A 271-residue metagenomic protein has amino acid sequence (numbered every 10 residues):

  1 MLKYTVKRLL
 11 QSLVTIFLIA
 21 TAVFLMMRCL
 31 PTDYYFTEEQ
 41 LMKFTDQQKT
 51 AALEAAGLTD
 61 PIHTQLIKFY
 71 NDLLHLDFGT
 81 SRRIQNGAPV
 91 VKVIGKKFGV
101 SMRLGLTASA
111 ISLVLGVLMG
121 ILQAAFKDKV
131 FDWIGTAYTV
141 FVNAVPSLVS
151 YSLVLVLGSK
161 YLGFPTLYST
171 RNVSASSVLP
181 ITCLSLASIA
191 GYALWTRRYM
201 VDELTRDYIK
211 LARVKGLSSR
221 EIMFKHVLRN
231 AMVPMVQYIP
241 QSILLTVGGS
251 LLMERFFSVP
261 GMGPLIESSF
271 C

Functional and structural regions predicted by a protein language model:
L2-K3, F98-F131, S147, R171-C271: Alpha-helical transmembrane segments of integral membrane proteins, especially multi-pass inner/plasma-membrane
L9, L13-M26, L106, A110-L118 (+5 more regions): Generic alpha-helical transmembrane segments of integral inner-membrane proteins, especially permease/transport modules
S12, K43, L113, V140 (+3 more regions): Residue-level recognition of pore/gate-forming positions within transmembrane alpha-helices of multi-pass
S12, K97, S101, A137-A144: Residue-level signal for discrete positions within transmembrane alpha-helices of multi-pass small-molecule
I16-I67, Y161-V173: Hydrophobic alpha-helical transmembrane segments of membrane transport/permease proteins and related membrane-embedded
V23-L30, N71, A137-P165, S185: Membrane-water interface segments at the C-terminal ends of transmembrane alpha-helices in multi-pass inner-membrane
T45-L76, S177, F257-F270: Short hydrophobic, aromatic-rich alpha-helical segments embedded in or entering the lipid bilayer of multi-pass
L58-V117: An internal, D/E-rich "acidic patch" concept
